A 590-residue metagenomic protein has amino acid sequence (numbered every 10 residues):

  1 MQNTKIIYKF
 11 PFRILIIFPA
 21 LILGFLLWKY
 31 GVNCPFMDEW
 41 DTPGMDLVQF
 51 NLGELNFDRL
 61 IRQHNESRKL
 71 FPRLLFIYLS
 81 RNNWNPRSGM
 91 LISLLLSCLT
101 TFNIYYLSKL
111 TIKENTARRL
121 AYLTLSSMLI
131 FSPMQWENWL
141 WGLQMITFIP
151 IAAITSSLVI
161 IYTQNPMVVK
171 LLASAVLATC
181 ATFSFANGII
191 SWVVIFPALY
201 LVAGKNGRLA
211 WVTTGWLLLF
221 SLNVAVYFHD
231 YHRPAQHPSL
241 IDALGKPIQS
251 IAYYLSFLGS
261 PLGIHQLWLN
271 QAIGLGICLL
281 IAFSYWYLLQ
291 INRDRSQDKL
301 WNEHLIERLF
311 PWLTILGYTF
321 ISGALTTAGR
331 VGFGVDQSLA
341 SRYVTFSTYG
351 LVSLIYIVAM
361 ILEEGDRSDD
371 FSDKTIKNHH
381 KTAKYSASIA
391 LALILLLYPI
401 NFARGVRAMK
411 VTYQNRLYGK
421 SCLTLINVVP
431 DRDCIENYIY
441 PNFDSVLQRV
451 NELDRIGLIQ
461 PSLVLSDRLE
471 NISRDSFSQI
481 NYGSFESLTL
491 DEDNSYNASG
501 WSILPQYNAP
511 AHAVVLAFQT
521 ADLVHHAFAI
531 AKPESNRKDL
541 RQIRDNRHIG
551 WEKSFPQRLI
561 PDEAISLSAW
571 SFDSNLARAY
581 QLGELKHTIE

Functional and structural regions predicted by a protein language model:
N3, I7-E66, F76, S80-L120 (+8 more regions): Intrinsically disordered, polar/acidic, low-complexity terminal segments
F18, G207-F228, L309, L313 (+1 more regions): Hydrophobic alpha-helical membrane-interfacial segments at the cytosolic entry of transmembrane helices
K29, L79, Y106-K109, L129-W141 (+5 more regions): Juxtamembrane "helix-exit" motif on the non-cytosolic side of transmembrane helices
N33-G53, W141-Q144, Y227-S256, R330-S341 (+1 more regions): Extracytoplasmic catalytic-loop and juxtamembrane helix elements of membrane-embedded, polyprenol/dolichol-linked
D38, R118-N165, F183-F185, Y318-I361: Membrane-interface micro-motifs in multi-pass membrane enzymes
I160-T179, T214-G215: Short hydrophobic alpha-helices at membrane interfaces in multi-pass membrane enzymes
K170-P197: Membrane-interface alpha helices of multi-pass inner-membrane proteins
Q460-E590: Basic, ligand-binding patches in group-transfer machinery, especially extracytoplasmic/periplasmic segments
